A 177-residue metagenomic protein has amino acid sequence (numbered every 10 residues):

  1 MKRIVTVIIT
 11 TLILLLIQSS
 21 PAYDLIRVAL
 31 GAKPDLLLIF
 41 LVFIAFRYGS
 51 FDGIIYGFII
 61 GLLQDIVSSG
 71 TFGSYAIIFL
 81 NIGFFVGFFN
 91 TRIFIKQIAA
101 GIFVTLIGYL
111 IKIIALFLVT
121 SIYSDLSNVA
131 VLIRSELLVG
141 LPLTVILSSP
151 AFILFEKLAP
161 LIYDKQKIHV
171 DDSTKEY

Functional and structural regions predicted by a protein language model:
M1-Y177: Terminal, non-globular segments
